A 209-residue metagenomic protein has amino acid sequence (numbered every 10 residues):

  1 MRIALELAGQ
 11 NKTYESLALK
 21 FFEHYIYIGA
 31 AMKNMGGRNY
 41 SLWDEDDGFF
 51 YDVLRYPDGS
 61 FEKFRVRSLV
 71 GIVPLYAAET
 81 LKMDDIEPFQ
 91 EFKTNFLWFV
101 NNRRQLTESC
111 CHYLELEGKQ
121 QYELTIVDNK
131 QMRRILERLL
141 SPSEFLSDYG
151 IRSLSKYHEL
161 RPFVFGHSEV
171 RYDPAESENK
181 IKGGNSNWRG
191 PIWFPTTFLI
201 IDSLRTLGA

Functional and structural regions predicted by a protein language model:
M1-A209: Acidic, mature catalytic/reactive cores of soluble proteins
